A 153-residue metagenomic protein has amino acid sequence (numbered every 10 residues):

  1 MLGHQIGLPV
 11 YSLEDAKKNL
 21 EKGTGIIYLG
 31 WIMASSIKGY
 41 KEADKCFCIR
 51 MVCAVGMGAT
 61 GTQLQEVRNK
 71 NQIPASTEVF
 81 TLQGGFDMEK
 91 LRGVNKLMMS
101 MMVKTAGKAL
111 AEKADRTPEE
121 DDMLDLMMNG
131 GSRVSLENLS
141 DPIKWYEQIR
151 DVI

Functional and structural regions predicted by a protein language model:
M1-L13: Short, charged N-terminal beta->alpha structural module
H4, E42, Q65-N69, K96 (+3 more regions): Charged/polar, solvent-exposed surface patches and flexible loops
L13-V94: Helix-loop-strand module that forms the ligand-binding subsite of alpha/beta enzymes
S35-S36, F80-D122: Alpha-helical membrane-targeting segments
M101-I153: Glycine-rich phosphate/pyrophosphate-binding loop and the adjoining helix
